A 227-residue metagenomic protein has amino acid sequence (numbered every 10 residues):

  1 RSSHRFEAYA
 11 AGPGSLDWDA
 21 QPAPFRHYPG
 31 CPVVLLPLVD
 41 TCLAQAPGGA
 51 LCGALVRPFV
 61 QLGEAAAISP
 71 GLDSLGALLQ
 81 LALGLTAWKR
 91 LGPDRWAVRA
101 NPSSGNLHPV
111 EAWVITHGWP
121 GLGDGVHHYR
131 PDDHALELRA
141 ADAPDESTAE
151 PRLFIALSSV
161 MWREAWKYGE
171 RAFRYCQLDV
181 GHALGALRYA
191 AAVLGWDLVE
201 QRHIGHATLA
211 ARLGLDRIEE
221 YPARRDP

Functional and structural regions predicted by a protein language model:
R1-P227: N-terminal accessory segments that position/regulate proteins before the catalytic core
